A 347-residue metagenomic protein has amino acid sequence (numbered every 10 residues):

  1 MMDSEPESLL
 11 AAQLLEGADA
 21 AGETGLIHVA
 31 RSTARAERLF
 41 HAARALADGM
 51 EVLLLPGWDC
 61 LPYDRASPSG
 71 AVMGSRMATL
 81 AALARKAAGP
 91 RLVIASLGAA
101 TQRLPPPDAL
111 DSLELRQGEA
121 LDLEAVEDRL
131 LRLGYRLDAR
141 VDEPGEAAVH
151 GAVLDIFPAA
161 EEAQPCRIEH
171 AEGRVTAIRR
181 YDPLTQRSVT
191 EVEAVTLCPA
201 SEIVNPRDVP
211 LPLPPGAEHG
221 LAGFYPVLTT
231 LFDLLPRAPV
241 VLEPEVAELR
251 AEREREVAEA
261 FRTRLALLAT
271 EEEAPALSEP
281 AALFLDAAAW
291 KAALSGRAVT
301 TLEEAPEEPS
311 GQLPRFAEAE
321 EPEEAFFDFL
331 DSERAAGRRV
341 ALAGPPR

Functional and structural regions predicted by a protein language model:
M1-R347: ASCE RecA-like P-loop NTPase motor cores that couple ATP hydrolysis to mechanical translocation on nucleic acids
